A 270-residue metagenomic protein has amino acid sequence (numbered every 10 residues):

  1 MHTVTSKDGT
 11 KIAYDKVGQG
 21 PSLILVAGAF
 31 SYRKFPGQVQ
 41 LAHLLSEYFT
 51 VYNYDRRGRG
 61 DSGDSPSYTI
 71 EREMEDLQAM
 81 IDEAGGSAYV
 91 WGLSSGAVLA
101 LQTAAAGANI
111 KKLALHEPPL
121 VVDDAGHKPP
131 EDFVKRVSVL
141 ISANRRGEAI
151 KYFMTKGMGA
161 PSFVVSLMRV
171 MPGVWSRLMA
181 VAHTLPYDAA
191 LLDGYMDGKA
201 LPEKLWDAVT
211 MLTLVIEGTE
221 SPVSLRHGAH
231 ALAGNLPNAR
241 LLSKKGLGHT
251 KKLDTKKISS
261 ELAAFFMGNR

Functional and structural regions predicted by a protein language model:
T3-G63: Conserved HGGG/HGGXW glycine-rich cap/lid loop of the alpha/beta-hydrolase fold
F35-G37, S62-S67, A125, R226-H227: Conserved catalytic-core motifs of eukaryotic protein kinase domains, centered on the activation segment
H43, Y52-Y89, S260: Active-site loop/oxyanion-hole signature of alpha/beta-hydrolase fold enzymes
D55-R59, P119, K245-G248: Short beta-to-alpha linker loops that shape the active-site pocket of alpha/beta-hydrolase fold enzymes
S87-D124: Conserved hydrolase catalytic core segment
P118, V122-W175, D188-A189: Helix-rich cap/lid subdomain of alpha/beta-hydrolase
R177-G234, S243: Conserved serine/cysteine hydrolase catalytic core
N238-R270: Catalytic active-site module of serine/aspartate enzymes centered on a nucleophile-bearing elbow/loop
